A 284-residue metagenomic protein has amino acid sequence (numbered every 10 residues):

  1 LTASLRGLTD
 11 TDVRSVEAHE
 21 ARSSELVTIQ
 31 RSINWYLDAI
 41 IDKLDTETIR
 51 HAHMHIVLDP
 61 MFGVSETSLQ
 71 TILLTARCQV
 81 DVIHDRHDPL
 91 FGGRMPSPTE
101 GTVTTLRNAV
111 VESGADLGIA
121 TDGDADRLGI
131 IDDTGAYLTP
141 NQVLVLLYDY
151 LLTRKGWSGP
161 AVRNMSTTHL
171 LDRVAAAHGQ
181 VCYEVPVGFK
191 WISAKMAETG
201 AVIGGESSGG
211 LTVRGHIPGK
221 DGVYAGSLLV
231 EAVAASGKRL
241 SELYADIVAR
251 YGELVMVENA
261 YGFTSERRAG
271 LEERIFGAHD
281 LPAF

Functional and structural regions predicted by a protein language model:
L1-S113: Gly/Ser/Thr-enriched, mixed-charge loops and adjacent short helices that form phosphate/oxyanion-binding elements
T2-L37, D133-S207, T212: Proline/glycine-rich low-complexity loops and linkers
A3, R31-W35, V64-S68, P98-G101 (+9 more regions): Conserved active-site and cofactor/substrate-binding residues in soluble primary-metabolism enzymes
I40-I41, D59, V103, R107 (+6 more regions): Buried hydrophobic positions in well-ordered alpha/beta secondary-structure cores of metabolic enzymes
M61, R86-H87, D122-D124, T134 (+2 more regions): Anionic group-transfer/hydrolysis microenvironments
E66-T71, G92-P96, L128-D133, L171-A177 (+2 more regions): Short acidic, glycine/serine/threonine-rich loops at helix termini
Q70-R77, T134-A136, A176-Q180, D221: Short, solvent-exposed amphipathic alpha-helical segments in soluble enzyme and RNA/protein-processing domains
L117, W157-F284: Phosphate-binding and adjacent anionic-ligand microenvironments
